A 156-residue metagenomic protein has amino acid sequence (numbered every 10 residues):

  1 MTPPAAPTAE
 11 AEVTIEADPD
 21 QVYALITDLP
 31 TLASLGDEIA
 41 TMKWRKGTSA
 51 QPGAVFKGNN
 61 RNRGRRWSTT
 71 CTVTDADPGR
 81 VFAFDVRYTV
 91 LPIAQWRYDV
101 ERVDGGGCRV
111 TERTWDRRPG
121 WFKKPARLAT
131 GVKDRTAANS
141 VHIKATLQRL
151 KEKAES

Functional and structural regions predicted by a protein language model:
M1-K46, Q51, R149, E155: Hydrophobic ligand-binding cavity/cleft-lining segments
T8-E10, R66-T70, P92-W96: Short, surface-exposed coil-to-beta transition loops
E12-E16, K43, N59, T72 (+1 more regions): Generic structural detector for well-ordered beta-strands
P19, S49, T74-G79, D99-R109 (+1 more regions): A short, structured loop/turn motif at beta-sheet edges
Q21-I26, L32, F56, V73 (+3 more regions): Hydrophobic pocket/interface hotspot
A54-R61, A83-T89: Short beta-strand segments that buttress and anchor functional surface loops
R61-W67, R118-F122: Short, cysteine-centered beta-strand-loop-beta hairpins and adjacent loop/turn segments enriched in charged/polar
V86-A145, L150: Beta-strand/loop substructures that line and gate deep hydrophobic ligand-binding cavities in soluble
